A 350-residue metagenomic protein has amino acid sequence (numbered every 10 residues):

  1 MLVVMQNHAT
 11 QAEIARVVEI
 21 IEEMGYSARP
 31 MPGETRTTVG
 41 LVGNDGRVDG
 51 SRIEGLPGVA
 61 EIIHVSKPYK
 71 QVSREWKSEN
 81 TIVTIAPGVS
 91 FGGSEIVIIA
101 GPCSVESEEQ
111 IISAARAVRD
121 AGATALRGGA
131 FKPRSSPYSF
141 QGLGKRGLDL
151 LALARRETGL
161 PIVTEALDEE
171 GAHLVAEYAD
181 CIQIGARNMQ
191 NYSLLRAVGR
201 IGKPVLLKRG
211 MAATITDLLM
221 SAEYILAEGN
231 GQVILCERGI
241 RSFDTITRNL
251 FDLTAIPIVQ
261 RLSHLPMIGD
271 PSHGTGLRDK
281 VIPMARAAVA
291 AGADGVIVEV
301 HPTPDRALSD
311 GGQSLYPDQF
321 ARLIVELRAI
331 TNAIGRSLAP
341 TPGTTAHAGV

Functional and structural regions predicted by a protein language model:
M1-I98, H347-G349: Non-catalytic terminal accessory/regulatory regions of metabolic enzymes
Q6, L143, G159-E170, D180-S193 (+4 more regions): Catalytic beta/alpha-barrel core
H8, I96-S113, S136-G142, P161-E165 (+3 more regions): Active-site mouth loops of central-metabolism enzymes
R74-E79, S136-L150, E170-G171, A186-G202 (+3 more regions): Active-site-adjacent beta->alpha loops and helix N-cap segments on the catalytic face of soluble alpha/beta enzymes
N80-C103, A130-P137, Q260-G269: N-terminal small/glycine-rich loop or linker at the start of catalytic domains across soluble metabolic enzymes
R127-K145, P302-S314: Glycine-rich, proline-tolerant flexible connector loops at the mouths of alpha/beta enzymes
F140-T164, A197-P204, L253-I268, Q313-R336: Alpha-helix-loop-beta-strand connector modules within alpha/beta enzyme cores
I201-V300: Catalytic alpha/beta core domains of metabolic enzymes, predominantly
